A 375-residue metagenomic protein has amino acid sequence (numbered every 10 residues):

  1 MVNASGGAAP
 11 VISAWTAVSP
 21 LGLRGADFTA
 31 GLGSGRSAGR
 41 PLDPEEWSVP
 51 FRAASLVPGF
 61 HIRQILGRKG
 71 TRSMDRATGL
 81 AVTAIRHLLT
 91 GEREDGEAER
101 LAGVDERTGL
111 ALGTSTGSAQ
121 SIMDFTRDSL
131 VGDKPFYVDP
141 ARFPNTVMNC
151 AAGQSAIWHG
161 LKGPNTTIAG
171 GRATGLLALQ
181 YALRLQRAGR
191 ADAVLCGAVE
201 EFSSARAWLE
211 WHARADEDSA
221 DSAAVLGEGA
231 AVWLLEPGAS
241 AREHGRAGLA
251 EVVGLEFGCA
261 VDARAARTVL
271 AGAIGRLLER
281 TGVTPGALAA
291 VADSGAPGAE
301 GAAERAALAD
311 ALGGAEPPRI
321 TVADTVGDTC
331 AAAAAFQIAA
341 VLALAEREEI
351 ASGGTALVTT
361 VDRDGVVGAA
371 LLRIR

Functional and structural regions predicted by a protein language model:
V2-A4, E92-G113, F125-P140, L161-P164 (+6 more regions): Structural signature of cysteine-dependent C-C bond-forming condensing enzymes
A8-A14, V18, A26, A30 (+4 more regions): Condensing-enzyme catalytic core mediating Claisen C-C bond formation in acyl metabolism
V11-I12, G33-Q154, W158-H159, T284-E316: Conserved beta-ketoacyl condensing-enzyme motif
V18, T114-G117, G171-T174, V199-S203 (+4 more regions): Acidic, glycine-rich active-site loops and adjacent beta-strand->loop/helix elements that engage anionic groups
L66-R86, P140-N145, N165-L177, S219-A231 (+3 more regions): Active-site pocket-shaping loop/turn-to-helix segments
A81-G91, M148-A151, A156-L161, N165-G197 (+2 more regions): Active-site-proximal alpha-helical scaffold in enzymes
S121-D124, A178, A205-E210, R246 (+2 more regions): Short acidic, glycine/serine/threonine-rich loops at helix termini
D192-S203, W208-W211: Glycine-rich anion/phosphate-binding loop at the beta-strand->alpha-helix junction
